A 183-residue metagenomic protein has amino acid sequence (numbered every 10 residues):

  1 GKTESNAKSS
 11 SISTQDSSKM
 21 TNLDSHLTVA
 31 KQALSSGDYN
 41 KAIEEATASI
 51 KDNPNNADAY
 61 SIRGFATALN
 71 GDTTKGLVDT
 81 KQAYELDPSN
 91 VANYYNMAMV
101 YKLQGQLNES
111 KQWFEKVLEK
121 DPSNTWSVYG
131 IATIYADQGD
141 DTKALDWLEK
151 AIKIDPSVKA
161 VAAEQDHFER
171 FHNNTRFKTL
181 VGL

Functional and structural regions predicted by a protein language model:
K19-D58, I62-F65, L69: Alpha-helical segment of the N-proximal tetratricopeptide repeat
S35-E45, L69-Q82, Q104-K116, G139-W147: Structural signature of tandem alpha-helical TPR/SEL1-like repeats, specifically the intra-repeat loop/turn
I62, N96, G130, E164-Q165: Canonical tetratricopeptide repeat
K153-L183: Terminal, low-structured helical/coil segments at or just beyond the last alpha-helical repeat
